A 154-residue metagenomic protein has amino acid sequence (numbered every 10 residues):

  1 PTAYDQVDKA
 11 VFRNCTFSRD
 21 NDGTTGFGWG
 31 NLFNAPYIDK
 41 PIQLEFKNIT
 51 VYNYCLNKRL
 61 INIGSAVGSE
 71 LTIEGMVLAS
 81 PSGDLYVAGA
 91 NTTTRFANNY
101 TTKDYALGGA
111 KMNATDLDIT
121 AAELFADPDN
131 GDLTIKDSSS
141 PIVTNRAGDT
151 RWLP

Functional and structural regions predicted by a protein language model:
P1-G131, L153-P154: Extracellular beta-rich repeat passengers
D127-P154: Surface beta-loop-beta hairpin patches that serve as ligand-binding interfaces in beta-rich domains
